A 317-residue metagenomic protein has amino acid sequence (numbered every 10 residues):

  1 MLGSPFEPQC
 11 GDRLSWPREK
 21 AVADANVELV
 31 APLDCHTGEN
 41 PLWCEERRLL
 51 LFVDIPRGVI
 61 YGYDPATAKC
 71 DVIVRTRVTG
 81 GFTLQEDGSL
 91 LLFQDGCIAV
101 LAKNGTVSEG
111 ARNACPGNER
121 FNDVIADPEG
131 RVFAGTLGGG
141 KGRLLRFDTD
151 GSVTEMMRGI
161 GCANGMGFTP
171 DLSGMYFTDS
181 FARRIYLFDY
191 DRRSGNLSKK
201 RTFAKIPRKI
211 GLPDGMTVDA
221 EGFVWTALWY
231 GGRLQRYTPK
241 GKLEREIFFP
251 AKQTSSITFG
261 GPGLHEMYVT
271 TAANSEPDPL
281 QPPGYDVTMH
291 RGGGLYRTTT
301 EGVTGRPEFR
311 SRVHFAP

Functional and structural regions predicted by a protein language model:
N26-P32, A68-V74, S108-A114, S152-R158 (+2 more regions): A short beta-strand motif characteristic of beta-propeller blades
P32-R47, T76-Q94, C115-V132, K141-R143 (+5 more regions): Beta-rich, blade/repeat-based domains predominating in secreted/periplasmic proteins but also intracellular
L51-V53, L92-F93, F133-G135, F177-T178 (+2 more regions): Residue position within the beta-strands of beta-propeller blades
I55, D95, L137-G139, S180 (+4 more regions): Short loop/turn segments immediately following the C-termini of beta-strands
V59-Y61, C97-A99, R143-L145, R184-Y186 (+2 more regions): A short loop-to-beta-strand structural motif that recurs across blades of beta-propeller domains
P65, E86-D87, L101-G105, A111 (+7 more regions): Flexible "stalk/tail and boundary" regions
F188-G195, T300-T304: Short loop/turn segments immediately following beta-strands, especially the blade-tip and inter-blade linker loops
G260-P317: Blade-level signature of beta-propeller repeat domains, shared across WD40, Kelch, NHL, RCC1 and BNR/Asp-box propellers
